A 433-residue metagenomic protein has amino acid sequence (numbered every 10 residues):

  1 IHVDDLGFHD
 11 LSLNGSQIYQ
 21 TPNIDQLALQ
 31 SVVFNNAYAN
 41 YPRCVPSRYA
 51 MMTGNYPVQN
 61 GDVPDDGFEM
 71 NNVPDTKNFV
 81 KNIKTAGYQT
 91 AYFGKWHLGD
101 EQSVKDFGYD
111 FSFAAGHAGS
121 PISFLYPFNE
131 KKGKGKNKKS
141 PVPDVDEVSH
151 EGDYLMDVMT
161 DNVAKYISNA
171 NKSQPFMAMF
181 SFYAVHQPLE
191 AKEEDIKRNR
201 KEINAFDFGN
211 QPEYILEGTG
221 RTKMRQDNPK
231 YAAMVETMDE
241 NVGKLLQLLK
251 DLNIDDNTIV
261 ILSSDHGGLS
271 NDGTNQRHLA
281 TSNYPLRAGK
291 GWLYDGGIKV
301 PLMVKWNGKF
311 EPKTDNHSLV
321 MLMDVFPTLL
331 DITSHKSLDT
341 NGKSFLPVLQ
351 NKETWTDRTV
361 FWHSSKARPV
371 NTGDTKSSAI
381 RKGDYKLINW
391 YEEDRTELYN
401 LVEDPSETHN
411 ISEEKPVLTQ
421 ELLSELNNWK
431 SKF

Functional and structural regions predicted by a protein language model:
I1-E392, T396-E397, P405-S431: Formylglycine-dependent sulfatase
